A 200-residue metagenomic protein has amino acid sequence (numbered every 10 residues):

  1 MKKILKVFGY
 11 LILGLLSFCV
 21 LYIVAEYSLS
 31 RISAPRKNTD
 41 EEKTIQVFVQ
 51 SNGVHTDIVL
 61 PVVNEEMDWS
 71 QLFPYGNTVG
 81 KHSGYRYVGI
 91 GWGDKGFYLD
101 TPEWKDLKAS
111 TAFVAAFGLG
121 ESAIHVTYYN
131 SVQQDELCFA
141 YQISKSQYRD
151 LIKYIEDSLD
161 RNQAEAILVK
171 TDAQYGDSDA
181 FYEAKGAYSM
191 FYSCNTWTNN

Functional and structural regions predicted by a protein language model:
M1-K6: Positively charged n-region of N-terminal signal peptides that target proteins for export
V7, K37, E103, N130 (+1 more regions): Generic signal for short, ordered secondary-structure residues within or immediately flanking folded domains
F8-Y27: Hydrophobic membrane-insertion alpha-helices, especially the h-region of bacterial N-terminal signal peptides
A25-R36, V62-Q71: Short N-terminal helix-initiation segments at or just after the protein's N-terminus
Y27-Q46, N52: Alpha-helical transmembrane signal-anchor/signal-peptide segments
V49-I143: Glycine-rich catalytic cores of cysteine/serine-nucleophile enzymes that process amide/ester linkages in cell-envelope
Y129-W197: Active-site nucleophile-His-acid catalytic modules used for acyl/amide transfer and hydrolysis across diverse enzymes
N200: Active-site nucleophile-adjacent alpha helix/oxyanion-hole segment immediately C-terminal to the catalytic cysteine
